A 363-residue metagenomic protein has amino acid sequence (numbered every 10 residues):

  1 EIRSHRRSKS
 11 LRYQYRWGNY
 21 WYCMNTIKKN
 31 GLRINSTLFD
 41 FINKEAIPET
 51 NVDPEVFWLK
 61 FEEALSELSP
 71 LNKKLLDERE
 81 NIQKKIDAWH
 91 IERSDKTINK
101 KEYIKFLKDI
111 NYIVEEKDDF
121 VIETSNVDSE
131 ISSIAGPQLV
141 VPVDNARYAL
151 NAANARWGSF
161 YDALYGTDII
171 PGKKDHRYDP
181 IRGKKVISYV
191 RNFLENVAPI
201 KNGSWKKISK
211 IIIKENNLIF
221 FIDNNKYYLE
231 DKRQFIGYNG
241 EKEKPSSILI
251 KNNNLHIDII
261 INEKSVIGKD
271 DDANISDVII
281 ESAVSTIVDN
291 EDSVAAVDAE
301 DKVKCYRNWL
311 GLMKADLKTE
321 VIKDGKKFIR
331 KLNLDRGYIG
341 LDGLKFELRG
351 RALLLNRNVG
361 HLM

Functional and structural regions predicted by a protein language model:
E1, Y22-M24: Initiator methionine at the very start of the polypeptide chain
Y13-Y15: Hydrophobic alpha-helical signal/anchor motif
M24-R93, T97, K101-V114: N-terminal-proximal low-complexity accessory segments that begin disordered and transition into the first
K105, N111-M363: Catalytic alpha/beta active-site cores
